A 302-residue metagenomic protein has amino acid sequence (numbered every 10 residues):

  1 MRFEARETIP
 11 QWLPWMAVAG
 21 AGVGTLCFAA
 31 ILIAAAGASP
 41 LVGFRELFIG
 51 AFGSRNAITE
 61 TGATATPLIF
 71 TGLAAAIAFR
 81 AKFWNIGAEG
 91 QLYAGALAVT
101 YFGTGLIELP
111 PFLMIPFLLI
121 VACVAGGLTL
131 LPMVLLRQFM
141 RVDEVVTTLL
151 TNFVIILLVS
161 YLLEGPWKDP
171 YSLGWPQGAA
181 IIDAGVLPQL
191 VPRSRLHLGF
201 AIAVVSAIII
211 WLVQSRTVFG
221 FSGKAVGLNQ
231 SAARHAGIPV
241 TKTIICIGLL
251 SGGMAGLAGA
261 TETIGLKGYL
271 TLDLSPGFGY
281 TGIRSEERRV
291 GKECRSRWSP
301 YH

Functional and structural regions predicted by a protein language model:
M1-V23: Transmembrane alpha-helical segments of polytopic membrane transport and secretion proteins
W12-A17, I49-G62, G87, F112 (+2 more regions): Interfacial loop-to-helix junctions that mark the boundaries of transmembrane helices in multi-pass membrane
V18-A34, F70-A75, A96-F102, C123-G126 (+5 more regions): Hydrophobic core segments of alpha-helical transmembrane domains in multi-pass membrane transport and ion-translocation
I31-A36, V42, E46-L106, L119 (+3 more regions): Single transmembrane alpha-helix segments in multi-pass membrane proteins
R55, E144-R216: Transmembrane helix-bundle core of multi-pass membrane transporters and related energy-transducing complexes
M140-E164, L270-S285, H302: Pore- or pathway-lining transmembrane helices of multi-pass membrane proteins that form conduits for solutes/ions
V191-Y269, R297: Helix-loop-helix "hairpin" substructures at the membrane interface of multi-pass membrane proteins
E286-C294, W298-H302: Conserved small/polar residues in nucleotide/adenosyl-binding loops
